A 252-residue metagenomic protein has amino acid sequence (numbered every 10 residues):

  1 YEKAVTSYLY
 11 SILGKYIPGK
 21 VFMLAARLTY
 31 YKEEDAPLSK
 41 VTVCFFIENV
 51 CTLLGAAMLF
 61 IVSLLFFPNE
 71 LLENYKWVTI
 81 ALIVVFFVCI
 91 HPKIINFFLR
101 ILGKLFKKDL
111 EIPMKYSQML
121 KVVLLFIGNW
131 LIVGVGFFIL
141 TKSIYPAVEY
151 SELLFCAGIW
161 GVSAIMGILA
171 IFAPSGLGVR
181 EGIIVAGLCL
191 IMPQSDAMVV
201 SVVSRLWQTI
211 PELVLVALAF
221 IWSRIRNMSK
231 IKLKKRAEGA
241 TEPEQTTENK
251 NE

Functional and structural regions predicted by a protein language model:
Y1-L9, L64-A170, P193-E252: Predominantly cytoplasmic-facing regulatory/coupling regions of multi-pass membrane proteins
K3-T6, K20-A25, E34-N49, Q194-V203: Membrane-interface alpha-helices at helix entry/exit sites of multi-pass transporters
I12, Y16-V21, N49, L53-A57: Mid-bilayer segments of alpha-helical transmembrane spans in multi-pass integral membrane proteins that mediate
I17-L28, G167-I184: Transmembrane helix boundary and interhelical junction motifs in multipass membrane proteins
M23, R27-E33, V43, R100-K108: Short amphipathic alpha-helical coupling elements at transmembrane boundaries
L28-T29, F138-K142, A186: Transmembrane alpha-helix boundary and packing residues in multipass membrane permease domains and related
F46-P68: Hydrophobic alpha-helical transmembrane segments of ABC transporter permease domains
